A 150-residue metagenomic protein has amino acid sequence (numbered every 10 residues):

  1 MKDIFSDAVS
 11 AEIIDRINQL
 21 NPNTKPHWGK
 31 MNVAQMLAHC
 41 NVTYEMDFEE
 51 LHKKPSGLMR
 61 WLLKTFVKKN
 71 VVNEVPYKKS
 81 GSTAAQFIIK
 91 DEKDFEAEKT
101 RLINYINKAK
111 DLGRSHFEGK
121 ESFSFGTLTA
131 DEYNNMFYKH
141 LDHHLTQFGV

Functional and structural regions predicted by a protein language model:
M1-Q35, H39: Long, hydrophobic N-terminal alpha-helical segment
S6-D7, I103-Y105, N135: Membrane-proximal intrinsically disordered regions of secretory-pathway and membrane-system proteins
S10-I14, L112-K120: Short alpha-helical hairpin
A11-I14, E96, T100-I103, Y138 (+1 more regions): Generic alpha-helical structural signal
L20-N21, G81-Q86, E121: A short small-residue
T24-V72, K120-V150: Short, contiguous alpha-helical
V71-H116: Acidic/histidine-rich alpha-helical segments that form the ligand environment of transition-metal centers
